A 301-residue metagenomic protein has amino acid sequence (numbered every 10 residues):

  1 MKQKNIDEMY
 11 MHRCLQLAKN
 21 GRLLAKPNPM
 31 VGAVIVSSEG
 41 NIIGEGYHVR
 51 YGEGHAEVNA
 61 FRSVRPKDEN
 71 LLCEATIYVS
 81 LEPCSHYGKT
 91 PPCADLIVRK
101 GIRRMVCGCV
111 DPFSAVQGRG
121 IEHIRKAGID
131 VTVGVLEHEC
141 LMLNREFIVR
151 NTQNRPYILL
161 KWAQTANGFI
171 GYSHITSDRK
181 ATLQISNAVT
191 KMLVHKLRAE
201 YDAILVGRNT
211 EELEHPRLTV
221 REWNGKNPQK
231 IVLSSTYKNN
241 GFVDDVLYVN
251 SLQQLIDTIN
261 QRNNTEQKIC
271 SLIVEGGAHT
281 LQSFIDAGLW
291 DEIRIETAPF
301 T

Functional and structural regions predicted by a protein language model:
M1-L24, K67-E69, C73, Y87-T301: Zinc-dependent deaminase
A25-P29: Short, flexible loop/turn motifs enriched in small residues
V31-G40, W162-A163: Short beta-strand scaffold segments in enzyme catalytic cores
Y47, G54-E57, I77-L96: Local cysteine-cluster metal-coordination motifs and their immediate loop/turn environment, predominantly Fe-S cluster
R50-R62, K180-K191: A short, polar/charged loop-to-alpha-helix boundary motif
E57-V79: Flexible, acidic active-site loops/lids enriched in D/E/S/T/G that coordinate Mg2+ and/or position polar
